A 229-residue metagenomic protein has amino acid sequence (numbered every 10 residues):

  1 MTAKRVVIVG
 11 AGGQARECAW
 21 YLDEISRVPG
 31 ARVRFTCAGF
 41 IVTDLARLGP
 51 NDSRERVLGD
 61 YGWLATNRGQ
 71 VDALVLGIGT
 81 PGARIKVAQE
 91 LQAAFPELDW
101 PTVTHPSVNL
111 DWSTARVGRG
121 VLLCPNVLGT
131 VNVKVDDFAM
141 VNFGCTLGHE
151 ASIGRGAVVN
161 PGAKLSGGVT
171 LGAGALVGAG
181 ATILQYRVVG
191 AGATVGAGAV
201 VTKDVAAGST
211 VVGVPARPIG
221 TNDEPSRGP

Functional and structural regions predicted by a protein language model:
A3-D23: Glycine-rich adenosine-cofactor-binding loop
I8-V9, I41, G77: Short hydrophobic segments within beta-strands
Q14, G79-A83, R217: Short glycine-rich anion-binding loops that position phosphate/pyrophosphate groups of nucleotides and phosphorylated
A19-Y21, D52, K86-E90, V135 (+2 more regions): Short amphipathic alpha-helical segments
I25-P50: NAD(P)-binding Rossmann-fold cofactor-contacting core
A38, D72, R119: Conserved acidic residues
L45-N109: Phosphate-bearing ligand-interacting subdomains that bind or position ATP/ADP/UDP/GDP/NAD(P) or nucleotide-linked
V103-V212, A216-I219: Structural signal for interior beta-strand "rungs" in well-ordered beta-sheet cores of soluble enzyme domains
